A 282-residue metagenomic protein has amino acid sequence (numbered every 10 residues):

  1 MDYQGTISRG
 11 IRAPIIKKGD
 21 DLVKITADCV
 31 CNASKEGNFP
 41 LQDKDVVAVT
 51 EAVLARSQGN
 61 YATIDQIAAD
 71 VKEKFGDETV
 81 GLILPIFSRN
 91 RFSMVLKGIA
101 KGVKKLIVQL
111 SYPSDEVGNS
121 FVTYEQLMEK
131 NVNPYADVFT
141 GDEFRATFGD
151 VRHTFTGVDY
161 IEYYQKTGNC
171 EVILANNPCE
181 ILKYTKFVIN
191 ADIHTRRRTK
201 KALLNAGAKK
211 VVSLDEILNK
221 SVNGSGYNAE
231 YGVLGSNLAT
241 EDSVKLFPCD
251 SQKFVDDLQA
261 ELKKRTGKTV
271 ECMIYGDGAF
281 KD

Functional and structural regions predicted by a protein language model:
M1-D43, A52-D282: Conserved mixed alpha/beta catalytic, RNA-binding, or beta-rich assembly cores of soluble enzyme, regulatory
